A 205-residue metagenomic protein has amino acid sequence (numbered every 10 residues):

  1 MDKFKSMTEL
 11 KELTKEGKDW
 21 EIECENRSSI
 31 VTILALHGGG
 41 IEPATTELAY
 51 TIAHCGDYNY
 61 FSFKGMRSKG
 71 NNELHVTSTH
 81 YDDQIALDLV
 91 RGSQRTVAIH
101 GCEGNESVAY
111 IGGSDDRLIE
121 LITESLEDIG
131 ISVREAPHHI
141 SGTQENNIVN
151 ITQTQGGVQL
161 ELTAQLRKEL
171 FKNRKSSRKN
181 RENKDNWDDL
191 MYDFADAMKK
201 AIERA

Functional and structural regions predicted by a protein language model:
M1-A205: N-terminal catalytic or cofactor-binding beta/alpha core of small enzyme domains
